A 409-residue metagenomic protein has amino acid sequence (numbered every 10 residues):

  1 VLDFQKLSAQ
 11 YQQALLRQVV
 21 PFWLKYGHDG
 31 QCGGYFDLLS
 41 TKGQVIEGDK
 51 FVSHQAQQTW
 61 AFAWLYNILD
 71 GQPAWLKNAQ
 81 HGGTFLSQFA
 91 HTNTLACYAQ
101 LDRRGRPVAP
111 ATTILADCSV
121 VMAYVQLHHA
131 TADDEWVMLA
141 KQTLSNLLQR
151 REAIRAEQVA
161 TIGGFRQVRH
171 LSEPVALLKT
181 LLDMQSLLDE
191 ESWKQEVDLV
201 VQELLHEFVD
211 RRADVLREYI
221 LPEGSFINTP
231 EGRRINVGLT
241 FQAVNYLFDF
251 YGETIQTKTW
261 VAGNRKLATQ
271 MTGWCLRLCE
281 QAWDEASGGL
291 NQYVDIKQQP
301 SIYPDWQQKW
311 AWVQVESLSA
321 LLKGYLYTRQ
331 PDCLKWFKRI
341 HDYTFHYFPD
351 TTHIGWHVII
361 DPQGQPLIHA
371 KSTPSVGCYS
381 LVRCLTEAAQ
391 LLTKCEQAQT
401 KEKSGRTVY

Functional and structural regions predicted by a protein language model:
V1-Y409: Glycan-recognition and catalytic cores of secretory/periplasmic carbohydrate-active enzymes
